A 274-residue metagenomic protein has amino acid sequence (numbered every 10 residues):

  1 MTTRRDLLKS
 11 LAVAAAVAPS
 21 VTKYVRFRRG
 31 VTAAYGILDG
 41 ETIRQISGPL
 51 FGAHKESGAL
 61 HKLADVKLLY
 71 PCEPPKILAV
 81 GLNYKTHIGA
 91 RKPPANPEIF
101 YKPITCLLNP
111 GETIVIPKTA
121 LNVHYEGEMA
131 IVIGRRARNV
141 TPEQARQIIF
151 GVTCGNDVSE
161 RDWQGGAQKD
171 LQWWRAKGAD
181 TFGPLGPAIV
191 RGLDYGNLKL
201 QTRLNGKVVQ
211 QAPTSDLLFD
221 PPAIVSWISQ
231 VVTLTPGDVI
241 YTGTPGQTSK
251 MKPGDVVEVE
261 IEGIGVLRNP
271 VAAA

Functional and structural regions predicted by a protein language model:
T2-P97, L193-Y195, Q201, E258-E260: N-terminal non-catalytic cap/leader segment that marks the start of a structured domain
T2-R4, K9, H87, R161-A274: Catalytic-pocket segment enriched in acidic/His residues
K67-L69, I88-A90, I114-V123, A137-Q144 (+2 more regions): A generic local secondary-structure boundary/capping motif
R91-P97, P142-T153: Short Gly/aromatic-enriched secondary-structure transition segments
P93-P110, Y125, E258-E262: Structural signature of FAD isoalloxazine-binding scaffolds in flavoprotein oxidoreductases
G127-M129: Ligand-binding beta-strand-loop-alpha-helix segment within the catalytic cores of soluble metabolic enzymes
